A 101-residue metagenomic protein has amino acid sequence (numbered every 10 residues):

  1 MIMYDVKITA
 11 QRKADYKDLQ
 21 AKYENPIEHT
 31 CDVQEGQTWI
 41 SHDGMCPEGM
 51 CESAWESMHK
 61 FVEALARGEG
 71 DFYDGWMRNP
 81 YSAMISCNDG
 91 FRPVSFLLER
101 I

Functional and structural regions predicted by a protein language model:
I2, E35, N88-R92: Solvent-exposed loop and beta-edge segments used for protein-protein assembly and interaction
I2-I8: Short structural boundary motif marking the start of a folded domain
V6, S41, V94-F96: Hydrophobic residues positioned within well-ordered beta-strands of beta-sheet architectures
T9-Q11, H42, E99-I101: A structural detector for beta-sheet-dominated domains
A10, D15-N25: Short, structured beta-strand/loop micro-motifs enriched in basic residues and often containing a Trp
K22-M45: Short, flexible N-terminal segments of the mature chain
C46-S57: Short, Lys/Arg- and Gly-enriched loop/turn segments at beta-strand edges
M58-I101: Short, compact, well-ordered microdomains
